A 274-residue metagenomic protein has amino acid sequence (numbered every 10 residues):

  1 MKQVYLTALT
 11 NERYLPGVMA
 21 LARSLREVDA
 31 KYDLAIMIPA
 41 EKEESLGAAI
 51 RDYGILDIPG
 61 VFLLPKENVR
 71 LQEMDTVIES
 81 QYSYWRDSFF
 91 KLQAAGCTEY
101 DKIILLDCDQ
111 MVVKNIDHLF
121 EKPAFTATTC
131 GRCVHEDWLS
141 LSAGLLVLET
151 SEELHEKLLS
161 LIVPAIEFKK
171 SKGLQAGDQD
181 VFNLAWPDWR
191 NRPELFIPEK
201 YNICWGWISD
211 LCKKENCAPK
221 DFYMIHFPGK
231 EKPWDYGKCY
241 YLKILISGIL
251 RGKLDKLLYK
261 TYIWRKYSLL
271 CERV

Functional and structural regions predicted by a protein language model:
M1-M19: N-proximal low-complexity "stem/linker" segments adjacent to membrane-targeting elements
S24-Y32: Short, acidic, metal-binding catalytic loop of nucleotide-sugar glycosyltransferases
D33-A40: Short internal beta-strands
G47, D52-T98: Active-site-proximal specificity loops/subdomain of glycosyltransferases
I103: Short aromatic/hydrophobic "clamp" motif used to bind/position activated sugar donors
Q110-S140: Conserved donor-nucleotide/metal-binding helix-loop-beta segment in metal-dependent transferases, i.e., the alpha-helix
E152-Y240: Catalytic core and acceptor-binding pocket of nucleotide-sugar-dependent glycosyltransferases
G237-V274: Membrane-proximal basic amphipathic "stem/tether" segments
